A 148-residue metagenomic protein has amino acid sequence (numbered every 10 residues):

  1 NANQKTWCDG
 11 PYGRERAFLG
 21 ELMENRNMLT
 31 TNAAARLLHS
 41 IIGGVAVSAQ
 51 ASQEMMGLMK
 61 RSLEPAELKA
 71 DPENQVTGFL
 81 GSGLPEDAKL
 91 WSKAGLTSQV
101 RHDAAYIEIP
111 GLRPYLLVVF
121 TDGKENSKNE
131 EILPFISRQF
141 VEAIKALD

Functional and structural regions predicted by a protein language model:
N1-D148: Penicillin-recognizing serine hydrolase domain
